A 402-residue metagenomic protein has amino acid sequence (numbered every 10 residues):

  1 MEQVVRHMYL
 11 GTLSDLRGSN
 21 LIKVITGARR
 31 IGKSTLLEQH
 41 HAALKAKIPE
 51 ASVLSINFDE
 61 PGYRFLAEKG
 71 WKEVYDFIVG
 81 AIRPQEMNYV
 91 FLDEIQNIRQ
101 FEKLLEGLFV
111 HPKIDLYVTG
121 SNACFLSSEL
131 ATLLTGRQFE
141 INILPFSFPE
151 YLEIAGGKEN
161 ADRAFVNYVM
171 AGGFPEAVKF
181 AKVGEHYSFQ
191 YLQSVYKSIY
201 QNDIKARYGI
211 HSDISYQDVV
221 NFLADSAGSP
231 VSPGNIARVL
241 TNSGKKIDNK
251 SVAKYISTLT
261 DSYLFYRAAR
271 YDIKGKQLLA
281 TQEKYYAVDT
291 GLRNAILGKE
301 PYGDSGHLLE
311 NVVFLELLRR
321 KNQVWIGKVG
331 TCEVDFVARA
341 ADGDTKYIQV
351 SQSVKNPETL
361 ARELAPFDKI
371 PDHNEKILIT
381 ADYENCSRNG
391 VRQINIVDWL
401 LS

Functional and structural regions predicted by a protein language model:
E2-G18: Pre-Walker A adenine-sensing motif
I25: Hydrophobic anchor at the beta1->P-loop junction of P-loop NTPases
K33: Conserved lysine of the Walker
L36, H40: Hydrophobic positions on the alpha1 helix immediately C-terminal to the Walker A/P-loop
K45-P61: Conserved catalytic segments around the Walker B and adjacent sensor/switch elements of P-loop NTPase domains
L54, G184-D344: Accessory nucleic acid-recognition modules appended to NTPase machines
I56-Q85: Short glycine-rich substrate-engagement loop in P-loop NTPases that contacts/grips substrate
S121-A123, S128-P230, Y263: Interdomain motor-coupling "hinge/lid" segment immediately C-terminal to the ATP-binding subdomain of NTP-driven enzymes
